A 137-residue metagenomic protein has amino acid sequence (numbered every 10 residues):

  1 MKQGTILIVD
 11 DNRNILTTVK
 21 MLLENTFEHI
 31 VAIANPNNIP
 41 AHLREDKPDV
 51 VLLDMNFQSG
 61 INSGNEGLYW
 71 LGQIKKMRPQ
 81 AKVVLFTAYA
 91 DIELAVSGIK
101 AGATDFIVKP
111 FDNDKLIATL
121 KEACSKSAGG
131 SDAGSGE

Functional and structural regions predicted by a protein language model:
R13-V31, A123: Two-component/phosphorelay signaling modules centered on CheY-like receiver
A32-V50: Acidic, metal-coordinating helix/loop segments flanking the phosphotransfer/catalytic sites of two-component signaling
D54-S59: Active-site residues of response regulator receiver
N62-P79: Short amphipathic alpha-helix used as the core "switch/output" element in two-component signaling
F111-K121: C-terminal output helix
K121-E137: The C-terminal output helix
